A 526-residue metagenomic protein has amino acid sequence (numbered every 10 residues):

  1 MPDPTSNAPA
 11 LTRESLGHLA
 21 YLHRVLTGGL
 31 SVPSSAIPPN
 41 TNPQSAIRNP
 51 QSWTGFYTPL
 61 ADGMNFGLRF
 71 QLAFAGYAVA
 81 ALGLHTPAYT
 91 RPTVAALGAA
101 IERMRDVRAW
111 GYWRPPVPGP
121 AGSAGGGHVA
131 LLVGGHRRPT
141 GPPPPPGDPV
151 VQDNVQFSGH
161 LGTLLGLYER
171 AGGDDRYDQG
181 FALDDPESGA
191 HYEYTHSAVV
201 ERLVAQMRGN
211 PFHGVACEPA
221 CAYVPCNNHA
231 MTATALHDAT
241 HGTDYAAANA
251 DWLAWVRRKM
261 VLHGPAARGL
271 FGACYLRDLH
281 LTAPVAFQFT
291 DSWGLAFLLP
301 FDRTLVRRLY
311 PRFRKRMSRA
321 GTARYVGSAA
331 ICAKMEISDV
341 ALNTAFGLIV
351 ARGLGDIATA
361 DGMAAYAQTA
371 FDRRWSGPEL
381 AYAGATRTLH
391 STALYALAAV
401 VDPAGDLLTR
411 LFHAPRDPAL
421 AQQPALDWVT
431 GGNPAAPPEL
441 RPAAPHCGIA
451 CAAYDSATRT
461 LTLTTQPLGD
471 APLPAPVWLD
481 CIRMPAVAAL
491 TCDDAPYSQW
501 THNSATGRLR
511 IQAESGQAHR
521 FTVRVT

Functional and structural regions predicted by a protein language model:
M1-P38, N49-G119: Extreme N-terminal leader/anchor segments
M1-P38, R48-W53, A81, L131-P142 (+5 more regions): Terminal, non-catalytic domain-edge segments
T12-H23, G76, T90-R108, S158-G166 (+6 more regions): Hydrophobic core segments within long, regular secondary-structure runs in both alpha- and beta-rich folds
G63-Y77, P149-T163, C221-H229, V285-T290 (+2 more regions): Aromatic- and histidine-enriched alpha-helix N-cap/loop-to-helix transition segments that scaffold the rims
T86-C221, N228, A266-G272: Extended ligand-binding groove/face enriched in aromatic
R103-R114, V261-A267, G321-Y325, D372-L380: Boundary/linker segments of alpha-helical solenoid repeat arrays
E187-A198, G209-L342: Extended ligand-binding clefts on enzyme/binding-domain cores
A489-L509: Solvent-exposed beta-strand/loop surfaces of large extracellular or lumenal domains
